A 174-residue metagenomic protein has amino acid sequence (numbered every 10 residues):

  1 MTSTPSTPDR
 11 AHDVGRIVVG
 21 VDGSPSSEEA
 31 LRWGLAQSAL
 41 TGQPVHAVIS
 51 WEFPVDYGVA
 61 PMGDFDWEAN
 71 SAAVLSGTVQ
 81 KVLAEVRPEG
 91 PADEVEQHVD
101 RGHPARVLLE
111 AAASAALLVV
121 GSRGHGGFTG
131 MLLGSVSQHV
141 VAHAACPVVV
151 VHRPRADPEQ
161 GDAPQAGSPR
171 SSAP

Functional and structural regions predicted by a protein language model:
M1-D13, S26, A84-L118, R155-P174: Structural beta-alpha unit
S3, T7-P61, R170-P174: Small/aliphatic-rich secondary-structure junction motif
H46-V48, E96-D100, V149: General small-molecule cofactor/ligand-binding pocket signal
I49, S122-R123, H152-R153: Short secondary-structure boundary segments
D64-G77: A short acidic, glycine-rich active-site loop that binds or catalyzes chemistry on phosphate/adenosine moieties
L117-H143, D157-Q160: Glycine-rich, Arg-bearing micro-motifs that act as flexible, cationic patches
H143-R153: Short, acidic/small-residue loops that bind anionic groups at enzyme active sites
